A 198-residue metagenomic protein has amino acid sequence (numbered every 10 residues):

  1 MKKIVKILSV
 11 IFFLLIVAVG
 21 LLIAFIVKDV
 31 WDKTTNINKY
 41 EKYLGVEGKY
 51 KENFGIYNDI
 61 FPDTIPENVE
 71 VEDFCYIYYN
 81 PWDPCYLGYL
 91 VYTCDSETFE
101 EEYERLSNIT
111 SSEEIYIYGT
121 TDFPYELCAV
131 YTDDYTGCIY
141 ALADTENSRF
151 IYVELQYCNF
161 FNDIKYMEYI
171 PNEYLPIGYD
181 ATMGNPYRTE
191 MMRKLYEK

Functional and structural regions predicted by a protein language model:
M1, K6, Y40, Y57 (+1 more regions): Aromatic-residue detector
M1-G20: N-terminal Sec-pathway targeting helices
K2, I77, D144-T145: Alpha-helix initiation/capping motif
V5, F12, F25-I26, G48 (+2 more regions): Generic low-complexity, intrinsically disordered sequence content enriched in small uncharged/hydrophobic residues
I7, V46, K51, Y118-T120: Residue-level signal for well-ordered alpha-helical segments
I16-V17, I65, Y103: Prokaryotic Sec-type signal peptides and long signal-anchor helices with extended Leu/Ile/Val-rich h-regions
L21-T98: N-terminal export/targeting and maturation segments
E102-K198: Extracytoplasmic electrostatic interaction patches
